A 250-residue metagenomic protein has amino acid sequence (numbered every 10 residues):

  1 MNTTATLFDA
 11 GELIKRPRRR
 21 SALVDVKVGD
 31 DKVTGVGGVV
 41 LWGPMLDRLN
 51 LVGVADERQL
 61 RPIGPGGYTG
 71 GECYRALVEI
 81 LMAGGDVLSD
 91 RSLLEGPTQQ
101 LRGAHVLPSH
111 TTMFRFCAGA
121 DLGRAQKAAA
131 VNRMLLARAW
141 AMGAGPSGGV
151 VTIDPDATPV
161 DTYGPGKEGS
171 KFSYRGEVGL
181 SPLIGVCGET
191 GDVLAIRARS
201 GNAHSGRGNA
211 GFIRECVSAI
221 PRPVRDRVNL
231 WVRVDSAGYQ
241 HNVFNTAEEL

Functional and structural regions predicted by a protein language model:
M1-V178, P182-H204, N209-R225: Dynamic "connector" segments at or just before major functional cores
D156, V228-Y239: Acidic/histidine-rich, metal-coordinating catalytic segments
C216-A219, R233, V243: Short, hydrophobic/aromatic alpha-helical segments in well-folded domains
R222-L230, E249-L250: Short, surface-exposed connector motifs at secondary-structure boundaries
G238-L250: Gly/Pro-rich turn-and-neighbor structural signature
